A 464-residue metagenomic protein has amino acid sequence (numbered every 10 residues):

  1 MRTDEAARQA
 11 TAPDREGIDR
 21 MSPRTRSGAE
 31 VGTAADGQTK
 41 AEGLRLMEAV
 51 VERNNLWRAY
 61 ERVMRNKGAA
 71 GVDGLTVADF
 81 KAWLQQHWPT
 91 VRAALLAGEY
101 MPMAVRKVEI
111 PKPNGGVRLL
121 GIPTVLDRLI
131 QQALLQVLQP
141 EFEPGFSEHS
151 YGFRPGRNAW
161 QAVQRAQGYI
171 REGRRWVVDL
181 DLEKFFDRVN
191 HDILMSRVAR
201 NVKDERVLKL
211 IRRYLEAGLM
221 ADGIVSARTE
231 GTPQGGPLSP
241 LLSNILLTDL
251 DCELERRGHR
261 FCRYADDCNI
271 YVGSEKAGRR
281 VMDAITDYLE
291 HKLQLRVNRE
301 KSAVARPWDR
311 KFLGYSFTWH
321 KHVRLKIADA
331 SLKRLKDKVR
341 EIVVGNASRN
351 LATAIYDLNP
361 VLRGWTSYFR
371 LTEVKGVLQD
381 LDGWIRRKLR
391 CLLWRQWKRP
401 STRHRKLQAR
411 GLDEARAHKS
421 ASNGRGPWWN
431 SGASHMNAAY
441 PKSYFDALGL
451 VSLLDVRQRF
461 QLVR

Functional and structural regions predicted by a protein language model:
M1-R464: Non-catalytic terminal/accessory segments
